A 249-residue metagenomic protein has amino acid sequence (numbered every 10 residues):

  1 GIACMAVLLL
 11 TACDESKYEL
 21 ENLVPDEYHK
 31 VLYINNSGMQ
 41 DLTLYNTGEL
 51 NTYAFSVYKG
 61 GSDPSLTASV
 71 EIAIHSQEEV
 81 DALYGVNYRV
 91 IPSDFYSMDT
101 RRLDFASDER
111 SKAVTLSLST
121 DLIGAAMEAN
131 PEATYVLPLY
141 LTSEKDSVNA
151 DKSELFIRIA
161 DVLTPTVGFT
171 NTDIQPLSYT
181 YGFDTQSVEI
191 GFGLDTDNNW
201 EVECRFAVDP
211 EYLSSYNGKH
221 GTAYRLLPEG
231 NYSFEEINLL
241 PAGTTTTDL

Functional and structural regions predicted by a protein language model:
G1-A3: Sec-dependent signal peptide recognition, specifically the positively charged N-region followed immediately by
L8-A12: C-terminal motif of bacterial Sec signal peptides marking the signal peptidase cleavage site
D14-A113, L122-C204, P210-S215: Acidic/polar, low-complexity intrinsically disordered N-terminal segments immediately downstream of a Sec signal
M98-T100, N231-E236: Active-site-adjacent structural elements in folded domains
L103-S111, L226, I237-T246: Short proline/glycine- and polar residue-rich coil/turn motifs
A113-S119, D248: Ligand-binding face of N-terminal immunoglobulin V-set domains in extracellular IgSF glycoproteins
